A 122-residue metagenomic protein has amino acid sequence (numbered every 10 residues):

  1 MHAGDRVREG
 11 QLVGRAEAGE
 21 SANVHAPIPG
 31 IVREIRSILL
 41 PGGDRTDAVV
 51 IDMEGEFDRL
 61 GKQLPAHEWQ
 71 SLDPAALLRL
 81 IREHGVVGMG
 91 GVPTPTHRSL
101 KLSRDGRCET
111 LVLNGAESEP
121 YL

Functional and structural regions predicted by a protein language model:
M1, A18-S21: Short, solvent-exposed loop/turn positions at domain surfaces that link secondary-structure elements or cap domain
H2-R15, E34: Short, well-structured beta-strand-loop connectors
S21-L122: Iron-sulfur-associated redox domains of electron-transfer enzymes in respiratory and anaerobic energy metabolism
